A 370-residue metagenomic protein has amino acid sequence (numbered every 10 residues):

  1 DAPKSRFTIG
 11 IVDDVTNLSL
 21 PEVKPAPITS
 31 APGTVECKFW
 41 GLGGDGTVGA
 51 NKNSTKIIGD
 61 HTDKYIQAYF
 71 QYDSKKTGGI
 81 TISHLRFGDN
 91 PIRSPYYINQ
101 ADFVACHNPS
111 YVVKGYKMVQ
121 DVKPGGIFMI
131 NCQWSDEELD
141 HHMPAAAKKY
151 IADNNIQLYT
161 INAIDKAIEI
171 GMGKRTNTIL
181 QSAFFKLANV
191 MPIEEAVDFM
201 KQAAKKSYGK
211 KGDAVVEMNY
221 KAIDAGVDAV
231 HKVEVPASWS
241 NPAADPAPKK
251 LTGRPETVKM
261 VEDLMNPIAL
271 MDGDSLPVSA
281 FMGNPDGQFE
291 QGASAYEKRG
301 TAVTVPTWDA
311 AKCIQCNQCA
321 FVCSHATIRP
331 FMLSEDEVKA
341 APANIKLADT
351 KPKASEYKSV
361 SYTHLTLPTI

Functional and structural regions predicted by a protein language model:
R6-P21, A196-G209: Internal, active-site/partner-interface "lid" segment
L20-A31, E297-K298: A short, basic/flexible loop-to-alpha-helix module at the beginning of a structural domain
A31-G43, T47-N266: Active-site cofactor/cluster-binding pocket
A237-E297, T301-A302: Intrinsic disorder at enzyme termini
M282-T301, A326-Y362: Non-heme iron-sulfur electron-transfer modules
W308: Conserved hydrophobic/aromatic pocket- or pore-lining residues that grip, position, or stack substrates in active sites
T363-T369: Conserved small/polar residues in nucleotide/adenosyl-binding loops
